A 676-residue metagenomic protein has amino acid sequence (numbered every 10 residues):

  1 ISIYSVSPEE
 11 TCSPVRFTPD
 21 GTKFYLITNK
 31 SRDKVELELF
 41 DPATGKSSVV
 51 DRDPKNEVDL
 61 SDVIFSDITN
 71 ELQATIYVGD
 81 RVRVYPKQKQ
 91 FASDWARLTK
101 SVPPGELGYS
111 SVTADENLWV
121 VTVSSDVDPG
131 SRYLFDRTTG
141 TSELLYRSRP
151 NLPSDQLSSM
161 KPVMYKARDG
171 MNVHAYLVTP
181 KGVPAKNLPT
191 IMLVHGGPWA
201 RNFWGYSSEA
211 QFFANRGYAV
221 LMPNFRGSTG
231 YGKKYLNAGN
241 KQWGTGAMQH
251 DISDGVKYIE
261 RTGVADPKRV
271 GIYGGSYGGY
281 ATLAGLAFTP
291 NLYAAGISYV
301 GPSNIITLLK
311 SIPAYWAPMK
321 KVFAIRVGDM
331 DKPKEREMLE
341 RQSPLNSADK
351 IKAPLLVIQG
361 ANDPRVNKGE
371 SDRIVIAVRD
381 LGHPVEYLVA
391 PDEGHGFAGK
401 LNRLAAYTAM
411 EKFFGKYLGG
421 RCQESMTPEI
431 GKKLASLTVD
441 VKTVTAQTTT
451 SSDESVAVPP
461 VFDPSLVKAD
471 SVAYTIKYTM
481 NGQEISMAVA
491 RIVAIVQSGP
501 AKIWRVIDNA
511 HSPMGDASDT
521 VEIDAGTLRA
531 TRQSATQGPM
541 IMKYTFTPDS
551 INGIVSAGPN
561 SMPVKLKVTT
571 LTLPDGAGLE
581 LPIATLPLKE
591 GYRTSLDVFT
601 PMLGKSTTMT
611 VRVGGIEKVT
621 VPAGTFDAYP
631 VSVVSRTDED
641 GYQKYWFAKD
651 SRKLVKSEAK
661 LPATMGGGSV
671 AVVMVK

Functional and structural regions predicted by a protein language model:
I1-H174, T179-K186, N202-R216, K257-R261: Peripheral, non-catalytic segments that deliver or gate enzyme domains
F17, Y165, L188, Y218 (+3 more regions): Conserved hydrophobic/aromatic "anchor" residues that stabilize well-ordered secondary structure elements
D53-P54, S148-R149, T179, Q537 (+3 more regions): A generic structural motif
Y77, S124, L193-P198, S276-G279 (+1 more regions): Glycine-rich His-Gly loop
V183-L188, L193-G232, I305, N367: Short substrate-entry loop that stabilizes the transition state in hydrolases
P223-S452: Active-site-proximal cap/loop segments of hydrolase catalytic domains
D453-S550, Y592-K676: Acidic, serine/threonine-rich low-complexity disordered tracts
G553-L581: Acidic/charged, solvent-exposed loop-and-adjacent secondary-structure segments enriched in E/D, K/R, S/T, and G/P
